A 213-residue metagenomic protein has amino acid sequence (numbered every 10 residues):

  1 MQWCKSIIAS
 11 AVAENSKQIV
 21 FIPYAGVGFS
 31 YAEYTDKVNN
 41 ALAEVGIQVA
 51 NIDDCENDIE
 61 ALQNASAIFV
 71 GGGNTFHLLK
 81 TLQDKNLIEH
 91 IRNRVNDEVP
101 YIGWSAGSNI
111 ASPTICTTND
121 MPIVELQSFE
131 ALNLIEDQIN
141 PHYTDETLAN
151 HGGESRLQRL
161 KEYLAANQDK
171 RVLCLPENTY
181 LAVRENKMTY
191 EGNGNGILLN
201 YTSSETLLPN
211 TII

Functional and structural regions predicted by a protein language model:
M1-E14, F29-E33, T117, M121-I213: C-terminal and late-domain segments of enzyme folds
M1-G71: N-terminal beta1-alpha1 cap of cysteine-dependent amidohydrolase-like domains
V27, G73-F76, G107, T144: Short glycine-rich anion-binding loops that position phosphate/pyrophosphate groups of nucleotides and phosphorylated
Q63-N64, D97, L134: Alpha-helix C-terminal capping/helix-to-coil transition sites in glycosyltransferase folds
F69-G72, V95-T114: Catalytic nucleophile loop
T75-K85: Glycine/threonine-rich flexible loop motifs
K85-E98: Catalytic-core regions built around general acid/base machinery
